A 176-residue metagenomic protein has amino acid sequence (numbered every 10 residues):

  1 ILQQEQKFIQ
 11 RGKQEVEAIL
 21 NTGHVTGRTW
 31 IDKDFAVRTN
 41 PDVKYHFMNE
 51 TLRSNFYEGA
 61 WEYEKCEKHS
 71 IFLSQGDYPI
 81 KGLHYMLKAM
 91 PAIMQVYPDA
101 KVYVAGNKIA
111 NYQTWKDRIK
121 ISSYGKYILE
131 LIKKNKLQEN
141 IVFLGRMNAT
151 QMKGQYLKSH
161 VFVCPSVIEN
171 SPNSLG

Functional and structural regions predicted by a protein language model:
L2-V25, R38-T39: Membrane-proximal helix-turn-helix segments that form the acceptor-binding/catalytic region of lipid-linked
M48-Y57, K108-A110: Short beta-strand->alpha-helix junction loop in the catalytic core of nucleotide-activated group-transfer enzymes
E62-K81, L87-M94, V102-A105: Conserved donor-binding/catalytic core segment of Leloir-type glycosyltransferases
K116-T150: Nucleotide-activated donor-binding/catalytic signature segment of Leloir-type glycosyltransferases, i.e., the conserved
G154-S159: Short alpha-helical donor nucleotide-sugar binding micro-motif in glycosyltransferases
F162-V163: A short hydrophobic beta-strand element within the catalytic core of glycosyltransferases that build diverse glycans
V167: Aromatic "clamp/platform" in nucleotide-sugar-dependent glycosyltransferases that forms part of the donor/acceptor
P172-L175: Short glycine/serine-rich donor-binding loops of glycosyltransferases
